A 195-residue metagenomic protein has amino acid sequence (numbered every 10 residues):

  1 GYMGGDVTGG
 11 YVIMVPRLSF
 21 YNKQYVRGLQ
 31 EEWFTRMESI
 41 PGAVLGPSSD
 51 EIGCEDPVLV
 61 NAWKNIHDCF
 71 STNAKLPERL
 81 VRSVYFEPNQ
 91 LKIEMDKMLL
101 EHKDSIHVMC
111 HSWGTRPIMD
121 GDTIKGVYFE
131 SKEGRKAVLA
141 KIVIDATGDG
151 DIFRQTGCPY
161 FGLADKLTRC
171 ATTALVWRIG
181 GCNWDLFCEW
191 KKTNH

Functional and structural regions predicted by a protein language model:
Y2-R116: Conserved N-terminal/central alpha/beta ligand/cofactor-binding core
M3, G10, G150-H195: Rossmann-like dinucleotide-binding core of oxidoreductases
G28, E32, D122, T147 (+1 more regions): Short, solvent-exposed loop/turn segments at the edges of secondary structure
V108-C110, D145-A146, R154: General beta-strand structural signal in soluble alpha/beta enzymes
T115, K125, K136, G150: Glycine-centered loop/turn positions within well-structured domains that cap or flank conserved ligand/cofactor-binding
G121-V127: Short, hydrophobic/aromatic-rich segments at coil-to-beta transitions
S131-I142, A146-T147: Core beta-strand elements of the Rossmann-like FAD/NAD(P) dinucleotide-binding domain in flavoenzyme oxidoreductases
